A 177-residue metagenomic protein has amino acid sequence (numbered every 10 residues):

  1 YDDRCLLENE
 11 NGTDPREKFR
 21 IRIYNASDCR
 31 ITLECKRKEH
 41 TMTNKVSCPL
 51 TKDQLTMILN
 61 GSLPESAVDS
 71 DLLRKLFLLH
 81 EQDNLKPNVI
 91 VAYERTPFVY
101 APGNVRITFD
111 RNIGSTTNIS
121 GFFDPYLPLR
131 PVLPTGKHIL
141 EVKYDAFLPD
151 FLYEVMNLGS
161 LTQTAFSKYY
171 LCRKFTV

Functional and structural regions predicted by a protein language model:
Y1-V177: Phosphate-end processing signature that detects enzymes handling 5′-triphosphorylated RNA and polyphosphate
